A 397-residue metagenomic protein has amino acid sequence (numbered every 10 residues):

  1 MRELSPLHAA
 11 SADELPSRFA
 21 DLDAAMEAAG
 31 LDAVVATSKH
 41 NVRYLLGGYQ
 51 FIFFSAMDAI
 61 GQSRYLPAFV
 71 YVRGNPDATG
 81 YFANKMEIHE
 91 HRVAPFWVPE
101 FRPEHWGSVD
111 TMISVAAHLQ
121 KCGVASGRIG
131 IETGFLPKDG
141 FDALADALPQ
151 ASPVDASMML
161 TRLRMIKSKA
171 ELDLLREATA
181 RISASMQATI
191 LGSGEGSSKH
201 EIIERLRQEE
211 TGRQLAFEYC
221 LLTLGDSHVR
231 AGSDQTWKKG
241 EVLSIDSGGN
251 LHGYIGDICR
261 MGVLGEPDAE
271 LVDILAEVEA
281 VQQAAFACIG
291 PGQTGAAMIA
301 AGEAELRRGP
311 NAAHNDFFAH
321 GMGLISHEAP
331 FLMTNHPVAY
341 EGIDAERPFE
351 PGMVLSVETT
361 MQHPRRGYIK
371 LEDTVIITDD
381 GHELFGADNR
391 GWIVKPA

Functional and structural regions predicted by a protein language model:
M1-A397: Active-site neighborhoods and metal-handling regions in enzymes and metal-associated proteins
